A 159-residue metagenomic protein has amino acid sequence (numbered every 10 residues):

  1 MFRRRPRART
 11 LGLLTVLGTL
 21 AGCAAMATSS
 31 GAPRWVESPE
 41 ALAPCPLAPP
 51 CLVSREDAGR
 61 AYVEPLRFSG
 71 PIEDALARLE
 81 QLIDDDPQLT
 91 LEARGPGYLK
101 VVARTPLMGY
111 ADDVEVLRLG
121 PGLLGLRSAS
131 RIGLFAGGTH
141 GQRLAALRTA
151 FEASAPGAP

Functional and structural regions predicted by a protein language model:
M1-C23: Sec-dependent bacterial lipoprotein signal peptides
A24-P159: Ser/Thr-rich, low-complexity intrinsically disordered terminal regions
